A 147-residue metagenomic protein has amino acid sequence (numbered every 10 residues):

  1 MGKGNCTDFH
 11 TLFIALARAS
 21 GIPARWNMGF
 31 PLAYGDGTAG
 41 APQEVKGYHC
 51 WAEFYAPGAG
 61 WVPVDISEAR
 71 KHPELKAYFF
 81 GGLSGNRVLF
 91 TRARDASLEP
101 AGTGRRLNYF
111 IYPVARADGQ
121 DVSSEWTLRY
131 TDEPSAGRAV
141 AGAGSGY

Functional and structural regions predicted by a protein language model:
M1-G4: Short, conserved helix/loop micro-motifs enriched in His/Cys and acidic residues
T11-G104, N108: Hydrophobic/aromatic-rich core segments of domains that either
W61-V62, G81-G82, R87-Y147: N-terminal accessory/pre-domain segments preceding catalytic cores
